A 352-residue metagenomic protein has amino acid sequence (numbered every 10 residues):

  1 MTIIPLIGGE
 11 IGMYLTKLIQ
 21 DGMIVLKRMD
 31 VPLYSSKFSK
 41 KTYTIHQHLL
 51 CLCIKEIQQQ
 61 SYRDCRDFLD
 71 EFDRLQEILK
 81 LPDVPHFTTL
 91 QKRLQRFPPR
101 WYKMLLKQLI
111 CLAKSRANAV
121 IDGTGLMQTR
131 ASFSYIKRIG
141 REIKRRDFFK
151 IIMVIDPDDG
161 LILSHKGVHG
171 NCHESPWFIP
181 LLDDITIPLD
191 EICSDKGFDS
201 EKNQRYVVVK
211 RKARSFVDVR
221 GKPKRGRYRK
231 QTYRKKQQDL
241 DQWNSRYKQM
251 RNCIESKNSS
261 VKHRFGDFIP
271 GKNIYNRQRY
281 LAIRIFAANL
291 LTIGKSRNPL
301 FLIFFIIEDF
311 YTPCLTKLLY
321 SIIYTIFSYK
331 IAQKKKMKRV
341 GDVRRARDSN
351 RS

Functional and structural regions predicted by a protein language model:
M13-I57: Basic, short loop/linker segments at the boundary and entry of helix-turn-helix/winged-helix-like folds
K40, I57-Q60, D67, K92-V209 (+2 more regions): Polybasic low-complexity intrinsically disordered regions
R63-I78: DNA-recognition alpha helix
I78-F97: Major-groove recognition helix of helix-turn-helix-like DNA-binding domains
K196-R264: Helix-centered, glycine/charged polyanion-binding patches within enzymatic domains that contact phosphate-containing
Q242-Q333: Basic, amphipathic alpha-helical segments enriched in Lys/Arg and hydrophobic/aromatic residues
G341-R344, N350: Short glycine-rich, low-complexity segments
